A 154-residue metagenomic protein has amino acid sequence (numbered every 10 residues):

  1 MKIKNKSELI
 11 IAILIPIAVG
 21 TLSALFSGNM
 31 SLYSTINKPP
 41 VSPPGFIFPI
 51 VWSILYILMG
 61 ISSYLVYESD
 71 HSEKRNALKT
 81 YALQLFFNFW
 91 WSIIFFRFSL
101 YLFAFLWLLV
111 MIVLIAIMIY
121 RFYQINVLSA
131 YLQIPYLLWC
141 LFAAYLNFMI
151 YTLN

Functional and structural regions predicted by a protein language model:
M1-L14: N-terminal membrane topogenic signal
P16-S31: Alpha-helical transmembrane segments of multi-pass membrane proteins
G28-V41, T152-L153: Membrane-interface helix termini and inter-helical loops of multi-pass transporters
M30, L58-H71, F87-F98, M118-R121: Membrane-helix exit/interface motif
P43-I57, S99-V110: Membrane-interface loop-to-helix entry segments
E73-Y81: Membrane-interfacial loop-to-transmembrane alpha-helix junctions, especially the N-terminal start
I93-F103, Y123-Q124, I150-N154: Membrane-interface helix caps and helix-loop-helix hairpins in membrane proteins
Y120-L138: Interfacial loop-to-transmembrane junctions
